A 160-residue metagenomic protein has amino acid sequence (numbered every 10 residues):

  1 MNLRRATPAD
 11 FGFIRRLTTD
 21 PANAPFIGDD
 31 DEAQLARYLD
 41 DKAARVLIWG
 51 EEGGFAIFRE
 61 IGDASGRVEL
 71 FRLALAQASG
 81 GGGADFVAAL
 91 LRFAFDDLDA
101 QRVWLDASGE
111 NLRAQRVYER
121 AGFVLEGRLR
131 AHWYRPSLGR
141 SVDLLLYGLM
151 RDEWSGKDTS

Functional and structural regions predicted by a protein language model:
M1-N2: Extreme N-terminal starter segment of soluble prokaryotic enzymes
R5-G12, R16-S79, V87, R92-F93 (+2 more regions): Acetyl-CoA-dependent GNAT
A33, E110, W133: Positions that flank functional sites
G83, V87, R140: Short, conserved glycine- and acidic-residue-centered signature motifs in active-site or ligand-binding loops
A84, E110-G127: Conserved active-site alpha-helix within GNAT-family acetyltransferase domains
D96-D106: Conserved GNAT acetyl-CoA-binding A-motif
W104-D106, V124-R140: Conserved catalytic-core motifs of GNAT/GCN5-like acyltransferases
L138-S160: Terminal substrate-recognition subdomain of acyl/acetyltransferases
